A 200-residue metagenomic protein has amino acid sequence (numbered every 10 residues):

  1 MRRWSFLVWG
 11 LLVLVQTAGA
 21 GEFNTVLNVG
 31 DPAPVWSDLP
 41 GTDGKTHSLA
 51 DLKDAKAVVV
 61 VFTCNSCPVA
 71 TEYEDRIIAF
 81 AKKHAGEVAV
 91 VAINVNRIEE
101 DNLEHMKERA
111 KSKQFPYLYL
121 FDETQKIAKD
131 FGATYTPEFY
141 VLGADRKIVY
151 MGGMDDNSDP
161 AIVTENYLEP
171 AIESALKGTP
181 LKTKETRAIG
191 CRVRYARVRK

Functional and structural regions predicted by a protein language model:
M1-R2: N-terminal secretory signal peptides that target proteins for export/translocation
S5-T17: Bacterial N-terminal signal peptides
G21-A50: N-terminal "domain-start" segment that seeds a small globular fold
S48-T71, I172: Short active-site neighborhood of thiol/selenol oxidoreductases, capturing the structured segment around
A57, F115-L118, A133-Y140: Structural micro-motif
T71-K113, L120-D130: Structural microenvironment flanking redox-active thiols in thiol-disulfide oxidoreductases
V141-K200: Thiol-/selenol-based redox modules, centered on thioredoxin-like and closely related oxidoreductase domains
